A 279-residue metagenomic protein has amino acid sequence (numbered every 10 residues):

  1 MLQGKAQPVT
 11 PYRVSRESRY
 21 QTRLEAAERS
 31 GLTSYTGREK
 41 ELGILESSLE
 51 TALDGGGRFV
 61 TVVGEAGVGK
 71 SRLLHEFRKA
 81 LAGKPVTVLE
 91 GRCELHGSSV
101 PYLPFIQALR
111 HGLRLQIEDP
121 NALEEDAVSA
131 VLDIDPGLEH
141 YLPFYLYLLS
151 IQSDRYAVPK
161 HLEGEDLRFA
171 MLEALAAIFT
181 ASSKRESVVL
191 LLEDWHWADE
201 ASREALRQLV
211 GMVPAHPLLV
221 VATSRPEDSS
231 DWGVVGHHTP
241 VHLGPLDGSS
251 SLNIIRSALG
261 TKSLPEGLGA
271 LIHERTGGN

Functional and structural regions predicted by a protein language model:
M1-N279: Key residue(s) within conserved catalytic/signature motifs
